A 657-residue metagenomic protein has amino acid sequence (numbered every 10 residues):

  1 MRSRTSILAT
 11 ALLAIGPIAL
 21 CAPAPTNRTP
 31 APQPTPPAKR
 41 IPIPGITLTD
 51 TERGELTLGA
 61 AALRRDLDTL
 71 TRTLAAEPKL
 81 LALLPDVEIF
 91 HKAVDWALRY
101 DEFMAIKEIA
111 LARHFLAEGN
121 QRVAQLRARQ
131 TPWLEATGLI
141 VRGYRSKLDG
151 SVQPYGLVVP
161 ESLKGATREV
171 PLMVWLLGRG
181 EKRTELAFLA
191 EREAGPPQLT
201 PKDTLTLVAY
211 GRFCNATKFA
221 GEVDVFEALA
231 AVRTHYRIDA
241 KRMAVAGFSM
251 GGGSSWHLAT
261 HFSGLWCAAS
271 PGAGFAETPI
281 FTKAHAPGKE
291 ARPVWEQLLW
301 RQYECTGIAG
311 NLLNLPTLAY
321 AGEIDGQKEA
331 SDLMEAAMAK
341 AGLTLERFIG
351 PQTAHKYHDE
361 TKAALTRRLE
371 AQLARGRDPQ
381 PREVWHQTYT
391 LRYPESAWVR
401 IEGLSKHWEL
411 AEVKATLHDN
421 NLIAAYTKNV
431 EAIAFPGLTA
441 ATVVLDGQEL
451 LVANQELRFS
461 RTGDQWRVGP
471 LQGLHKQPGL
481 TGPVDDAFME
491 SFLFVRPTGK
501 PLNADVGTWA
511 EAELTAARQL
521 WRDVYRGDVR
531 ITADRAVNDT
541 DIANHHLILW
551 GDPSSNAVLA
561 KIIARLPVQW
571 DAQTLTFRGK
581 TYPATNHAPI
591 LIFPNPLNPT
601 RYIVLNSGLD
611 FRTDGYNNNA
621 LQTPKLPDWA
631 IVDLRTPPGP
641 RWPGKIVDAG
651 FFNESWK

Functional and structural regions predicted by a protein language model:
P25-T35, K39-I46, Y100-V170, G482: A domain-start/cap signature at the N-terminus of enzymes
T26-V87: Amphipathic, heptad-repeat alpha-helical segments
S162-R168, K218-M250, T260-W266, N311: Gly/Ser-rich "nucleophile elbow"/oxyanion-hole loop immediately N-terminal to the catalytic nucleophile in hydrolases
T167-Y236, A588: Active-site machinery of serine-nucleophile hydrolases
G178-E191, G264-G310, N314-L315: Mobile cap/lid helix-loop segments that gate and shape the active-site cleft of serine hydrolases
V245-G247, G272, Y320: Short beta-strand immediately N-terminal to the catalytic nucleophile in serine-hydrolase-like folds
A284-Y357, K362-E370: The feature captures the conserved acid-bearing segment of alpha/beta-hydrolase catalytic domains
A432-K657: Solvent-exposed alpha-helical segments and adjacent loops that form catalytic or protein-interaction surfaces
